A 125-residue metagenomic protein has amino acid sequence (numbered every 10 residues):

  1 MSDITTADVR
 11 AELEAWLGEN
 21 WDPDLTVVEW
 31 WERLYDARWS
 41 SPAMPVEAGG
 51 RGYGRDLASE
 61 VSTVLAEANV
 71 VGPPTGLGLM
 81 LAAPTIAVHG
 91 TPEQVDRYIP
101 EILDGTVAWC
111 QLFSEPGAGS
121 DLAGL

Functional and structural regions predicted by a protein language model:
M1-G76, Q94-D104, A108, G117: Amphipathic, small/basic residue-rich leader segments at the start of a protein or domain
A43, A87, T91, G124-L125: Alpha-helix boundary/capping detector
P74-E93, G119: N-terminal glycine-rich flavin-associated loop
A82, Q94-Y98, L125: Internal, well-ordered alpha-helical segments in soluble enzyme and binding-protein domains
A108-L125: A gly/ser-rich beta-alpha-beta helix-loop segment of oxidoreductase catalytic cores
